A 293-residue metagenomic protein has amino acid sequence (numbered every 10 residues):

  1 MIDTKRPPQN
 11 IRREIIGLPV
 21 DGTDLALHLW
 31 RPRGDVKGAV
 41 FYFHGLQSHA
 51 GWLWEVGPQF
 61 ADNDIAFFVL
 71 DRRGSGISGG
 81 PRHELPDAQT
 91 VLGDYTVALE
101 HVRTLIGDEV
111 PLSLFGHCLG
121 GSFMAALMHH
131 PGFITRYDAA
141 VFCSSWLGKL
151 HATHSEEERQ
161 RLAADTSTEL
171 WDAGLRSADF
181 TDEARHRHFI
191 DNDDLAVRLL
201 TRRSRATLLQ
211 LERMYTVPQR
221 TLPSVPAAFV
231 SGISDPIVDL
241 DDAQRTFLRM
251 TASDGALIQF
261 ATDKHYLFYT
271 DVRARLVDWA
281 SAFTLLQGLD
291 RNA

Functional and structural regions predicted by a protein language model:
M1-G34: N-terminal cap/lid segment of alpha/beta-hydrolase-fold proteins
K37-G45: Short beta-strand element of the alpha/beta-hydrolase
Q47-A50, G76-I106, V110, A274: Catalytic nucleophile-loop/oxyanion-hole region of alpha/beta-hydrolase and closely related hydrolase-like folds
G57-P81: Conserved alpha/beta-hydrolase
S113, H117-R203: Alpha/beta-hydrolase-fold enzymes
P223, F229-S231, D235: Short beta-strand/loop motif that positions the catalytic acidic residue of the alpha/beta-hydrolase fold
D239-L248: Short alpha-helix in the alpha/beta-hydrolase fold that links the catalytic acid
D263-R275: Catalytic histidine-centered segment of alpha/beta-hydrolase-like enzymes
